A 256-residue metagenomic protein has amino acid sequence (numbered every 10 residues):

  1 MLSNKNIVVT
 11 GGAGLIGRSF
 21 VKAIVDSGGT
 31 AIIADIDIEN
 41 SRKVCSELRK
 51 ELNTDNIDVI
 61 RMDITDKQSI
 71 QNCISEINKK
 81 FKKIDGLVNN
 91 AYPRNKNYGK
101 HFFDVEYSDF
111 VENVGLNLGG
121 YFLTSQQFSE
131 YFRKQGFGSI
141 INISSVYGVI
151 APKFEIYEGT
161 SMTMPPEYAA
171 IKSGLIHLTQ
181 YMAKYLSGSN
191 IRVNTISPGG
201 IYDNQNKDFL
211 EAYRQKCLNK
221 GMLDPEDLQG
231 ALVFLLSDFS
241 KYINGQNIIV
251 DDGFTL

Functional and structural regions predicted by a protein language model:
L2-I32, M182: Canonical Rossmann dinucleotide-binding motif of NAD(H)/NADP(H)-dependent dehydrogenases/reductases, specifically
Q71, R94-V111, K134, K153-T160 (+2 more regions): Conserved mid-core segment of classical short-chain dehydrogenase/reductases
K79, L116-G136, Y147-G148, Q180-K184 (+2 more regions): Amphipathic alpha-helical dimer-interface segment in Rossmann-like NAD(P)H-dependent oxidoreductases
D85, F103-L123, F137, I141 (+3 more regions): Catalytic Tyr-X3-Lys loop
N90-Y98, D252-G253: Conserved NAD(P)H cofactor-binding loop of Rossmann-fold oxidoreductase domains
R94, Y107, I141-G174, T179-S187: Catalytic loop of short-chain dehydrogenase/reductase
S187, R192, I243-G245: Short, small/polar-rich loop/turn modules that mediate ligand/substrate recognition or access, typified
C217-L228, F239: A conserved structural motif in NAD(P)-dependent oxidoreductases
